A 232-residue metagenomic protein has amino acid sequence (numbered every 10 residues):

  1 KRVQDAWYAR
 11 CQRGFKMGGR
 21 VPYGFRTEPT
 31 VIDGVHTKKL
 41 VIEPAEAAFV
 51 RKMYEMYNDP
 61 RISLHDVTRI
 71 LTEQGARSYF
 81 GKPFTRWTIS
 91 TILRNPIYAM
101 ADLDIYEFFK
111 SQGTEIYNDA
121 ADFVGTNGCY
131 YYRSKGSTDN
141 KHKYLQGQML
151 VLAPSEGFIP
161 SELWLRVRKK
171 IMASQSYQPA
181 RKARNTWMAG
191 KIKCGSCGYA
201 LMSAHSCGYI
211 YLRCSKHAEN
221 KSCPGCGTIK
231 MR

Functional and structural regions predicted by a protein language model:
K1-R232: Conserved catalytic breakage-reunion loop centered on the nucleophilic residue
